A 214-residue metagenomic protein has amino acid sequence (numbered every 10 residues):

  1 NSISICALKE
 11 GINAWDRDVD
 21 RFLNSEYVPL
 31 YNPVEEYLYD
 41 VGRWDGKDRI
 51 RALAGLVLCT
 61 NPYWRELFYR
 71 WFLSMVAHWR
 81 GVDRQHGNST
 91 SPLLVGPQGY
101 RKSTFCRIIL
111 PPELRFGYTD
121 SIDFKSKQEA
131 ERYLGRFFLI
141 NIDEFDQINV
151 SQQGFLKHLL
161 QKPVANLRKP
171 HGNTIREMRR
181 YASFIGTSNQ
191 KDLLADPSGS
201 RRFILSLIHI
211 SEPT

Functional and structural regions predicted by a protein language model:
N1-P33: Long, basic/Gly/Ser/Thr-rich N-terminal segments that mediate initial subcellular attachment or targeting
S25-G135: P-loop NTPase catalytic core of nucleic-acid-dependent motor ATPases
G117-Q128, K191-S200, S211: C-terminal regulatory/interaction module of P-loop NTP-utilizing enzymes
A130-G135, K169-T187: AAA+/SF3 P-loop NTPase mechanochemical coupling elements
L139-L160, L194-G199: Conserved AAA+/SF3 P-loop NTPase catalytic/coupling segment centered on the Walker-B
G154-R176: Conserved catalytic/switch belt of AAA+ P-loop NTPases
R180-P197, R202-L207: Canonical AAA+ ATPase core
S206-T214: Residue-level detector of conserved catalytic or cofactor/ligand-binding positions in enzyme active sites
